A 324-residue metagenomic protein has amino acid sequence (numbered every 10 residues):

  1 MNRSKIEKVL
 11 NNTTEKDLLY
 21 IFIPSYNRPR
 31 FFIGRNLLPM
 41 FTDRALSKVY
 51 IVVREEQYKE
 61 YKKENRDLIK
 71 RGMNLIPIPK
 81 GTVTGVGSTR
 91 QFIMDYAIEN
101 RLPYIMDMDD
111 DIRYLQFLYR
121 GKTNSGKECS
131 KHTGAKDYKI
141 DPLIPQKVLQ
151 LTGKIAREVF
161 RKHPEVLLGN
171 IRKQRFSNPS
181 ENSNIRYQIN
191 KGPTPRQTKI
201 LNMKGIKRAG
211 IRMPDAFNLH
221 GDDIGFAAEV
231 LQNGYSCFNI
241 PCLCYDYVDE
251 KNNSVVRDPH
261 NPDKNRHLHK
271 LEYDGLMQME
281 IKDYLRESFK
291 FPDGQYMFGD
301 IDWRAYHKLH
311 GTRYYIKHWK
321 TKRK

Functional and structural regions predicted by a protein language model:
M1-I6, L10-N11, D17-L19, N27-F31 (+1 more regions): C-terminal catalytic/acceptor-binding lobe
N2-L10, I23-R44, Q57-N65: Short, well-formed alpha-helical segments that are part of the catalytic scaffolds of diverse glycosyltransferases
D17-I23, L38, K48-I51: Hydrophobic targeting segments
F31, K59-E60, R113-F117, S177-S180 (+1 more regions): Short catalytic/ligand-binding loop motif for oxyanion handling, primarily in non-cytosolic enzymes, centered on
V49-V53, C237-N239: Short hydrophobic alpha-helical runs that function as membrane-insertion/retention elements
V53-M106, R113-K131: Active-site-proximal specificity loops/subdomain of glycosyltransferases
Y104-M108, L167-R172, C237-P241: A structural signal for short, well-ordered beta-strand segments and their strand-loop junctions that often border
R113-I224, Q232: Conserved catalytic core of nucleotide-sugar-dependent glycosyltransferases
